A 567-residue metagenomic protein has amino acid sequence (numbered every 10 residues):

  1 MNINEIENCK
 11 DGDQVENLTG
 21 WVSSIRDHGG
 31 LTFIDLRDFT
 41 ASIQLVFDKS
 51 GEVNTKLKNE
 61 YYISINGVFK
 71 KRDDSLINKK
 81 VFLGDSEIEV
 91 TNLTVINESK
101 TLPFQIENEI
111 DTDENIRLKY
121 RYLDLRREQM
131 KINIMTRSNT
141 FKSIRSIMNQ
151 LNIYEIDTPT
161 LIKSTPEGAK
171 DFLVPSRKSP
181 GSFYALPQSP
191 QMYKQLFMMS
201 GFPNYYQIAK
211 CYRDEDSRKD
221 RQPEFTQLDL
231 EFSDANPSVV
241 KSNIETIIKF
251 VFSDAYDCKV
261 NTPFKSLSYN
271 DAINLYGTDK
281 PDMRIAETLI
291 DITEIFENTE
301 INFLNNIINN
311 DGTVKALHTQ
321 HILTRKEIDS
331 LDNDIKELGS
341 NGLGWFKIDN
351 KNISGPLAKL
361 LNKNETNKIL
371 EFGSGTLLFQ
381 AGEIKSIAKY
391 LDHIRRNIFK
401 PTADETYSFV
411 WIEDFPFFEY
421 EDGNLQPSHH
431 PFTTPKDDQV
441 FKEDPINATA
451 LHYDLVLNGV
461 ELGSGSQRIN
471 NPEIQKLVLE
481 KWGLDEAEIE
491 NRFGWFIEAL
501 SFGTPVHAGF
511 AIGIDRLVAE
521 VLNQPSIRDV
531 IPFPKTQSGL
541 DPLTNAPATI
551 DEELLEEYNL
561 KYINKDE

Functional and structural regions predicted by a protein language model:
M1-E567: Class II aminoacyl-tRNA synthetase catalytic cores and aaRS-like
